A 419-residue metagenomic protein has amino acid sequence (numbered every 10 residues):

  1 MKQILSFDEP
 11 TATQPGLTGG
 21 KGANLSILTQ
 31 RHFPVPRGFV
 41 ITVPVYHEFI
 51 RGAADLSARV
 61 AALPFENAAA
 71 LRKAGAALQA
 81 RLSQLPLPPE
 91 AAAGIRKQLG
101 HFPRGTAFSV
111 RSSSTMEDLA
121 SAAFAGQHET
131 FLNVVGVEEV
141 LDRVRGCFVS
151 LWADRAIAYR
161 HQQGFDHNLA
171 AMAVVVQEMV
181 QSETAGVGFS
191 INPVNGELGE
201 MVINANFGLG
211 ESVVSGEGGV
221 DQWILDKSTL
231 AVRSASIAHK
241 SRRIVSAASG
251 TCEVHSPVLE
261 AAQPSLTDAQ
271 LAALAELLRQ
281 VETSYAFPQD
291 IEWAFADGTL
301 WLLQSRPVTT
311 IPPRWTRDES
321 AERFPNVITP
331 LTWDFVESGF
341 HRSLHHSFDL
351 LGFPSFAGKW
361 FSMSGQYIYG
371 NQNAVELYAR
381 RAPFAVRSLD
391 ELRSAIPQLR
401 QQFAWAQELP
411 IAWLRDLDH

Functional and structural regions predicted by a protein language model:
M1-R31, R37, I41-V43, I50 (+2 more regions): Conserved divalent-metal-coordinating catalytic cores that perform phosphate/pyrophosphate/nucleotidyl transfer
M1-V175, T184, A261-A262, L266-A269 (+2 more regions): N-terminal beta-alpha lobe that positions the nucleotide/phosphoryl donor in ATP/NTP-coupled carboxylate activation
S112-M116, G126, V180, A205-L209 (+1 more regions): Glycine-rich beta-alpha junction loops
E178-M179, V187: Conserved helicase core region in the C-terminal RecA-like lobe
